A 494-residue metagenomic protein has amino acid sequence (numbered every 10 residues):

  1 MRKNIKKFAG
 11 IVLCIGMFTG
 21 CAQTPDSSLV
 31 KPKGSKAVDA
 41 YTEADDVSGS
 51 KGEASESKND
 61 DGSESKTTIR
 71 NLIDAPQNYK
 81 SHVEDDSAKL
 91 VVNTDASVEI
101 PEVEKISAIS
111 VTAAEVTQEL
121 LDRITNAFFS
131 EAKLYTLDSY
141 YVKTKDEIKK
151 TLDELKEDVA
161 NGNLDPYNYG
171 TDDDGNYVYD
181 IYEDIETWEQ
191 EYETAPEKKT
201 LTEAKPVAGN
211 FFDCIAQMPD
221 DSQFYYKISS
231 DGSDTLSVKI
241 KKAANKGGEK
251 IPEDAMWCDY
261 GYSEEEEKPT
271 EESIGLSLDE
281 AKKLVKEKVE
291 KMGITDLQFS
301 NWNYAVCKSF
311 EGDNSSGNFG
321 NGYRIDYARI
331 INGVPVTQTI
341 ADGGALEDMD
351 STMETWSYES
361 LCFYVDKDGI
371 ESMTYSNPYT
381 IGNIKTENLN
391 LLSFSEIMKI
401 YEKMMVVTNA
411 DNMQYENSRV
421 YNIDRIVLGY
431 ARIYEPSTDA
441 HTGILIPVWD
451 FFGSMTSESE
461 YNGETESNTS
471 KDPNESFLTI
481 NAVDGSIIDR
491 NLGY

Functional and structural regions predicted by a protein language model:
M1-A9: Bacterial N-terminal signal peptides that target proteins for export
M17-G20: C-terminal motif of bacterial Sec signal peptides marking the signal peptidase cleavage site
A22-S351: Preferential activation on post-signal-peptide N-terminal prodomains/segments of secreted or lumenal proteins
T117, S277, N390-E396, N481: Helix N-cap and loop-to-helix transition residues
Y226-G248, T337-Y375, Y461-Y494: A short, surface-exposed beta-strand/turn
T270-L276, T352-E354, R419-Y421, T442-P447 (+1 more regions): Glycine-rich, flexible loop segments associated with nucleotide phosphate handling
K283-V448, F452-Y461: Segments that shape or occlude catalytic/ligand-binding pockets
